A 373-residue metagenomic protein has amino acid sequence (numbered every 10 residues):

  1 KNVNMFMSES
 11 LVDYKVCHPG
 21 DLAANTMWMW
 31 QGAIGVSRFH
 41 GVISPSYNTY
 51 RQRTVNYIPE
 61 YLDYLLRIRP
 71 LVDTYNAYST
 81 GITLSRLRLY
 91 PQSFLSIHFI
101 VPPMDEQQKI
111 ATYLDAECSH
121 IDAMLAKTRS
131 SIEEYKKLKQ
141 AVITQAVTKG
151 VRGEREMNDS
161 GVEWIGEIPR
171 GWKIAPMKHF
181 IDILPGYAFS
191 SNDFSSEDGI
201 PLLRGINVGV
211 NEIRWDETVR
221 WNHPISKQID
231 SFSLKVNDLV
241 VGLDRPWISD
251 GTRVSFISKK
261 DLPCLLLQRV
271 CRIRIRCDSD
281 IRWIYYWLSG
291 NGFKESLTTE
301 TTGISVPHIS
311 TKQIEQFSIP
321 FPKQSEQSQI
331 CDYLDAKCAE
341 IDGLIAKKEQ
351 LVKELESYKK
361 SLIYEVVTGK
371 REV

Functional and structural regions predicted by a protein language model:
K1-P19, S160-G161, K178-D193, I206-L239: Sequence-specific dsDNA recognition surfaces
M5-L11, T83, A126, F189 (+5 more regions): Short, solvent-exposed loop/turn positions at domain surfaces that link secondary-structure elements or cap domain
K15, P19-L71, T83-S85, Y90-P91 (+2 more regions): A short beta-sheet element
M27, G41-N48, I82-Q108, L262-C271 (+2 more regions): A short glycine-rich beta-alpha junction/loop motif
Y78-S79, R155-S160, S190-D198, W215-E217 (+1 more regions): Short coil/turn segments at secondary-structure boundaries
F94, V147, V151, V208 (+2 more regions): Hydrophobic pocket-lining residues within nucleotide cofactor-binding pockets
S96, M104, Q108, A123 (+3 more regions): Non-catalytic DNA-recognition/assembly elements of restriction-modification systems
P102-R155, Q316-V373: Amphipathic alpha-helical coiled-coil/heptad-repeat segments
